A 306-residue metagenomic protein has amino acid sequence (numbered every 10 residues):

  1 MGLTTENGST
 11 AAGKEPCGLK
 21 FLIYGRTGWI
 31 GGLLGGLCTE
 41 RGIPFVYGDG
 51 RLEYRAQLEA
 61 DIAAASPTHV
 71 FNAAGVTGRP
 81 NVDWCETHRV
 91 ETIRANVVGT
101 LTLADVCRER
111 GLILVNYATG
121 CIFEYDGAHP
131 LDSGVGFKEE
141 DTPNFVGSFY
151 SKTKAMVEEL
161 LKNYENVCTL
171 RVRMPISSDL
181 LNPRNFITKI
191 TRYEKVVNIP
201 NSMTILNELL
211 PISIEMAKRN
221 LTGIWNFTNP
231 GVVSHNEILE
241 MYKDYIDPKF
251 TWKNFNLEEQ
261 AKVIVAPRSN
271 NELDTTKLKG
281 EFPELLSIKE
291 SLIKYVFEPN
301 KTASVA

Functional and structural regions predicted by a protein language model:
G2-L3, I264-A306: C-terminal amphipathic/interface module of NAD(P)-dependent oxidoreductases and related NAD-binding regulators
G13-E40: N-terminal Rossmann NAD(P)H-binding glycine-rich loop of SDR-like oxidoreductase domains
Y24, V70-A74, L114-G120, L170-V172: SDR active-site strand-loop-helix element
T39-D61: Adenosine-cofactor binding site in Rossmann-like domains, unifying the SAM/SAH pocket of S-adenosylmethionine-dependent
Y54-A95: NAD(P)H-binding glycine-rich loop region in Rossmannoid oxidoreductase-like domains and their noncatalytic homologs
T87-R94, V98-T102, C121-L170, M174-S177: Catalytic helix-loop patch of NAD(P)-dependent Rossmann-fold dehydrogenases
G147, E159-E215: NAD(P)-dependent short-chain dehydrogenase/reductase
I212-V265, S269-N270, V296, A303-A306: Mid/C-terminal beta-alpha module of Rossmann-like enzyme folds, strongest in SDR-family dehydrogenases/epimerases
